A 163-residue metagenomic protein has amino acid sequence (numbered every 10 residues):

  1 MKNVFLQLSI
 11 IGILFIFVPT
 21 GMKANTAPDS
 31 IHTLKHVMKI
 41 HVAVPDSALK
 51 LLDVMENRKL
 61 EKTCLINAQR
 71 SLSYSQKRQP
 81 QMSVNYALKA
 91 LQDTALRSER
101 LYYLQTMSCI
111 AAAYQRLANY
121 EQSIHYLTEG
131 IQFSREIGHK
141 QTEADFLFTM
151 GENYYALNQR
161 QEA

Functional and structural regions predicted by a protein language model:
M1-S9: Bacterial N-terminal signal peptides that target proteins for export
V4, V18, T26-A27: Short loop/turn segments at connectors of secondary-structure elements within structured domains
L8-P19: Bacterial N-terminal signal peptides
A24-A163: A "functional boundary" signal
